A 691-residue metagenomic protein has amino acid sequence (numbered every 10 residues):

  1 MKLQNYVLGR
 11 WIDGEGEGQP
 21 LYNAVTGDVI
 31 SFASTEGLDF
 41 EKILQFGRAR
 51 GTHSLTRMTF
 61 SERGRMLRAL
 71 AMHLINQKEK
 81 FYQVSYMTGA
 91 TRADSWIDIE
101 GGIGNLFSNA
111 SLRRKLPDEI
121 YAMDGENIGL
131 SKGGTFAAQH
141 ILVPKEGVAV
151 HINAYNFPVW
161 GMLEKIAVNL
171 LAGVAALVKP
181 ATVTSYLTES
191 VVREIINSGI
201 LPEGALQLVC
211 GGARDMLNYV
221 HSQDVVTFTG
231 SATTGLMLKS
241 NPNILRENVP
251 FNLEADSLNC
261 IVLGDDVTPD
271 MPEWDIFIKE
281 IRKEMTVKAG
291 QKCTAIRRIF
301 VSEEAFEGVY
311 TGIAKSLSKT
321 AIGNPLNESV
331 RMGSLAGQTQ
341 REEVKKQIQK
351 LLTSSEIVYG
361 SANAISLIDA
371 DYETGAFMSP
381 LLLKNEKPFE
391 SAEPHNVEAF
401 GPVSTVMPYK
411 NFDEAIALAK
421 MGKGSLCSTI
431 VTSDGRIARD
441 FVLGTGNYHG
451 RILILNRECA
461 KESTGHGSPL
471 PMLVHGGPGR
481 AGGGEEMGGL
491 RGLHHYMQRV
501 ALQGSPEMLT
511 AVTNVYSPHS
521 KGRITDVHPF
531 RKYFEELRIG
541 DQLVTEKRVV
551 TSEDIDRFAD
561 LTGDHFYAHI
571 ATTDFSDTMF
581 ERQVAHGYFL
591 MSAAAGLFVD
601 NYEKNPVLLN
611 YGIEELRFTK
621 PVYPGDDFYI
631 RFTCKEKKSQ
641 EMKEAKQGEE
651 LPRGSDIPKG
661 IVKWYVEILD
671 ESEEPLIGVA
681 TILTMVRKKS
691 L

Functional and structural regions predicted by a protein language model:
M1-G134, A336, K345: N-terminal Rossmann-like NAD(P)+-binding subdomain of aldehyde/semialdehyde dehydrogenases
V25-S31, I200-E203, S222-V225, K315-S316 (+2 more regions): Conserved C-terminal structural/oligomerization subdomain of aldehyde/semialdehyde dehydrogenase
V29-E36, G51-T56, L130, V150-H151 (+7 more regions): Short, well-ordered beta-strand elements within core beta-sheets of diverse protein domains
P117-I276, Y409, E462, G484: Rossmann-like NAD(P) dinucleotide-binding subdomain of oxidoreductase/dehydrogenase enzymes
G199, Q223-V225, T234-F389, A417 (+3 more regions): ALDH superfamily catalytic-core signature
D526-A585: Catalytic strand-loop segment that frames the active site of acyl-thioester-processing enzymes
P529-I539, F618, V622-L691: HotDog/MaoC-like acyl-thioester-processing domains
S576-A585, F589-E636: Hydrophobic beta-strand-centered segment that forms part of the acyl-chain substrate-binding groove
